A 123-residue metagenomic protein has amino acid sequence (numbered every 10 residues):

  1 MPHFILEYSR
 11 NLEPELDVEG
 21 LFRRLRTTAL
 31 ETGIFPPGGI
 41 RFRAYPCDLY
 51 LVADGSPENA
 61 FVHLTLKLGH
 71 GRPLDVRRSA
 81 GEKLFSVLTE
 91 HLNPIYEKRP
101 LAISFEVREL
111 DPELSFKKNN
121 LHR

Functional and structural regions predicted by a protein language model:
M1-Y8: N-terminal, Lys/Arg- and Ser/Thr-rich interaction peptides
S9, R43-C47, E106-L110: Short loop/turn motifs enriched for small/polar and acidic residues
E13-G20, P73-S79: Short, conserved charged micro-motifs
R24-R43: Short, well-structured hydrophobic secondary-structure segments
P37-S56: Short, solvent-exposed beta-alpha or beta-beta edge segments that form flexible loop/patches at the rim of ligand
D54-P94: Mid-chain, well-packed structural core segment of small domains
E90-P112: C-terminal structural segments of small proteins and small subunits
E113-R123: Short, low-complexity, polybasic intrinsically disordered segments
